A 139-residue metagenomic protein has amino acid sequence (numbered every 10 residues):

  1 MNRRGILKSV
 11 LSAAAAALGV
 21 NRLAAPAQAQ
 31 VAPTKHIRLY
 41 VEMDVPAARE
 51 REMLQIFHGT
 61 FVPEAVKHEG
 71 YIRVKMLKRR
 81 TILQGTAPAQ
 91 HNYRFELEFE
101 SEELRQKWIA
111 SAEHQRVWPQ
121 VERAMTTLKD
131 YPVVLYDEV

Functional and structural regions predicted by a protein language model:
G5-P26: N-terminal export signals
A29, E64-R94, L135-Y136: Short, glycine- and small/hydrophobic-rich beta-strand elements in well-ordered beta-sheets
Q30-K35: Cleaved targeting-peptide boundary
H36-D44, F95: Active-site-flanking beta-strand signature of metal-NTP-handling nucleotidyl enzymes and homologous cyclase-like
R49-M76, E113-E122: Short amphipathic alpha-helical segments
R51, E102-A110: Short amphipathic alpha-helices within nucleic acid-binding modules
